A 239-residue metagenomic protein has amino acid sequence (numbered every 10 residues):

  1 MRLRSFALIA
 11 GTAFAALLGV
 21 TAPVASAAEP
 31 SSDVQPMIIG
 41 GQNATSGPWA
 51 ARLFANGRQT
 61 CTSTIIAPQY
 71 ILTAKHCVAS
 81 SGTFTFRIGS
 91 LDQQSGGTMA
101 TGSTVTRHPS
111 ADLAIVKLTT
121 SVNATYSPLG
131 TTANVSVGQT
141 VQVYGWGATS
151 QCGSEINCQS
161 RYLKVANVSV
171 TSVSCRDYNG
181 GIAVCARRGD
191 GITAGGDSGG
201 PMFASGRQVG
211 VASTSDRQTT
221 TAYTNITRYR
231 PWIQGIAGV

Functional and structural regions predicted by a protein language model:
R2-A7, V24-S31, I65-K75, G195-V239: C-terminal subregion of chymotrypsin/trypsin-like serine protease catalytic domains
L3-I9, A15-I39, T60: C-terminal region of N-terminal signal peptides and the immediate post-cleavage residues of exported proteins
S46-Y70, G97-M99, G199: A conserved glycine-rich beta-strand in the N-terminal activation segment of trypsin-fold
A50, Y70-L72, L113-K117, V165-N167 (+1 more regions): Conserved hydrophobic/aromatic beta-strand scaffold that supports enzyme active sites
A51-L53, G82-Q94, Q139-G145: Short conserved beta-strand and strand-loop elements enriched in small hydrophobics with frequent Asp/Gly
I71-A74, A79-A111, A166-N167: Conserved H-D interstitial segment of serine endopeptidase catalytic domains
H76-S80, S90-Q94, T119-N123, W146-Q151 (+4 more regions): Acidic glycine-/aspartate-rich tracts in secreted/extracellular proteins
M99-S103, P109-D190, Y223-Q234: Chymotrypsin/trypsin-fold serine protease catalytic domain
